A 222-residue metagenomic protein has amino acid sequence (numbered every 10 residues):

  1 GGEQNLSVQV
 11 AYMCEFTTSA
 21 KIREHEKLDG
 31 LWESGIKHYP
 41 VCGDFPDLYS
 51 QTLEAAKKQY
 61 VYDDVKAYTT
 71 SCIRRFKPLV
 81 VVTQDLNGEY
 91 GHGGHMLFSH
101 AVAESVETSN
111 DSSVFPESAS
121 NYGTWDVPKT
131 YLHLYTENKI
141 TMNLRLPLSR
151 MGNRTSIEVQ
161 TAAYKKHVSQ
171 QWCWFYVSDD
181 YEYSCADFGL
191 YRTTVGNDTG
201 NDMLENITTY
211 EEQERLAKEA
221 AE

Functional and structural regions predicted by a protein language model:
G1-R75, A103-E107, D111: Active-site rim/loop-helix segments in enzyme catalytic domains that contact anionic ligands
A55-A56, Y62-E222: Metal-dependent de-N-acetylase/amidase catalytic core
